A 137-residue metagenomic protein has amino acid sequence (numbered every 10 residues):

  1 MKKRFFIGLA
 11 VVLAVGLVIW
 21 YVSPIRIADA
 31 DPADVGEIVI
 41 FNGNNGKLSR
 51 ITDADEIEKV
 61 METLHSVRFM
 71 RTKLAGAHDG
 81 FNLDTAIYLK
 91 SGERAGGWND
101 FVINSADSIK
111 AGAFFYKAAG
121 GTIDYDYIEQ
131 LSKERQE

Functional and structural regions predicted by a protein language model:
M1-R4: Positively charged n-region of N-terminal signal peptides that target proteins for export
F6-S23: Hydrophobic membrane-insertion alpha-helices, especially the h-region of bacterial N-terminal signal peptides
V18-G76: N-terminal export/targeting and maturation segments
D34, D55-E56, V102-A111: Short, solvent-exposed coil/turn segments at beta-strand boundaries
F41-N45, Y88-G92, F115: Short, flexible beta-strand-to-coil junctions
N44-R50, G112-A119: Second-shell loop/turn segments in exported
F69-S108: Short, structured surface segments that line ligand/substrate-binding pockets
A113-E137: C-terminal partner/receptor-binding element of secreted or periplasmic proteins
